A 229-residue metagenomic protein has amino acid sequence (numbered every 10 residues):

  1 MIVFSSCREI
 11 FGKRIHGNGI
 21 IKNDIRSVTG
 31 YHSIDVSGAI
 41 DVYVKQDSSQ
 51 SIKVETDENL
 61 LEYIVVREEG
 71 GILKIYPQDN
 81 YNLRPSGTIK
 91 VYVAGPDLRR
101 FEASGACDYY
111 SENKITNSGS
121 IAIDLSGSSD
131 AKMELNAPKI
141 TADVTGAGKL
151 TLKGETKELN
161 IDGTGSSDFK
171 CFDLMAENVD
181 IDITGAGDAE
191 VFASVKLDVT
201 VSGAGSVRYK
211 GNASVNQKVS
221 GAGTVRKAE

Functional and structural regions predicted by a protein language model:
M1-V3: Bacterial N-terminal signal peptides
S5-L61, I72-K74, Q78-A94, Y109-S111 (+1 more regions): Short acidic/polar N-terminal linker immediately downstream of export determinants
D24-I25, Y31-V44, K90-V93, D97-E229: Extended, compositionally simple hydrophobic/Ser/Thr-rich segments that build repetitive fibrous architectures
I64-E68: Solvent-exposed adhesion/ligand-recognition segments of exported proteins
